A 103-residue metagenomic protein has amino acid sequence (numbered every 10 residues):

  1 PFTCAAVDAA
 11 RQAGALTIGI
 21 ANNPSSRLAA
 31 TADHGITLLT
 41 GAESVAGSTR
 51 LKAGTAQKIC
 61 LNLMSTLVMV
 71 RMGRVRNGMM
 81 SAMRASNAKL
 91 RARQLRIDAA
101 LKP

Functional and structural regions predicted by a protein language model:
P1-I59, V68-M72: Glycine-rich phosphate-binding loops that contact phosphosugars or nucleotide phosphates
R50-K52, A100-P103: Short, surface-exposed, charge-dense and proline/glycine-enriched linear segments
N62, T66-L101: Internal, active-site/partner-interface "lid" segment
